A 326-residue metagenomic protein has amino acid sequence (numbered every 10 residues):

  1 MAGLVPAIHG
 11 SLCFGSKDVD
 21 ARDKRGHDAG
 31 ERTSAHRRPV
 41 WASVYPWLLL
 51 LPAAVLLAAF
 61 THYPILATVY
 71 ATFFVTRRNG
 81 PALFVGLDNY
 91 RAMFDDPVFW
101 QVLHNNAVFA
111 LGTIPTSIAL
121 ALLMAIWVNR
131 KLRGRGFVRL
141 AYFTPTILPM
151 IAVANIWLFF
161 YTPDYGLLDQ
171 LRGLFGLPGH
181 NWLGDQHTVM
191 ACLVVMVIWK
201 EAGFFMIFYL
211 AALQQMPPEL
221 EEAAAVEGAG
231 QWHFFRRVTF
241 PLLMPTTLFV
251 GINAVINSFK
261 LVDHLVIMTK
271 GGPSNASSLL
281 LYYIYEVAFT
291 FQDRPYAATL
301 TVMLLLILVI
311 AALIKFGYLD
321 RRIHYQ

Functional and structural regions predicted by a protein language model:
M1-C13, V19-L50, L132-R135, I314-Q326: Transmembrane alpha-helical segments of polytopic membrane transport and secretion proteins
A42-Q326: A structural signal for multi-pass alpha-helical bundles of membrane permease subunits that mediate small-molecule
